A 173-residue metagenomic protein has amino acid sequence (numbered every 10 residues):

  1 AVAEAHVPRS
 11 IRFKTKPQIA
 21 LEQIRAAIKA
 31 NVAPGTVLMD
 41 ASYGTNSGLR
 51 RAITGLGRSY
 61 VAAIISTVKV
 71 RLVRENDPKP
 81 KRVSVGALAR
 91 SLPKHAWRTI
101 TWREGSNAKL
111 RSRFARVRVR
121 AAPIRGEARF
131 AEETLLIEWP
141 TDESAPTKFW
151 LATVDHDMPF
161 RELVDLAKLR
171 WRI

Functional and structural regions predicted by a protein language model:
A1-F13, V61-R172: An anionic, glycine-rich sequence signature occurring as long contiguous blocks
A1-S66, N76-D77, L151: Polybasic low-complexity intrinsically disordered regions
A33, R172-I173: Intrinsically disordered or highly flexible coil/loop and linker segments, enriched in small and charged/polar residues
